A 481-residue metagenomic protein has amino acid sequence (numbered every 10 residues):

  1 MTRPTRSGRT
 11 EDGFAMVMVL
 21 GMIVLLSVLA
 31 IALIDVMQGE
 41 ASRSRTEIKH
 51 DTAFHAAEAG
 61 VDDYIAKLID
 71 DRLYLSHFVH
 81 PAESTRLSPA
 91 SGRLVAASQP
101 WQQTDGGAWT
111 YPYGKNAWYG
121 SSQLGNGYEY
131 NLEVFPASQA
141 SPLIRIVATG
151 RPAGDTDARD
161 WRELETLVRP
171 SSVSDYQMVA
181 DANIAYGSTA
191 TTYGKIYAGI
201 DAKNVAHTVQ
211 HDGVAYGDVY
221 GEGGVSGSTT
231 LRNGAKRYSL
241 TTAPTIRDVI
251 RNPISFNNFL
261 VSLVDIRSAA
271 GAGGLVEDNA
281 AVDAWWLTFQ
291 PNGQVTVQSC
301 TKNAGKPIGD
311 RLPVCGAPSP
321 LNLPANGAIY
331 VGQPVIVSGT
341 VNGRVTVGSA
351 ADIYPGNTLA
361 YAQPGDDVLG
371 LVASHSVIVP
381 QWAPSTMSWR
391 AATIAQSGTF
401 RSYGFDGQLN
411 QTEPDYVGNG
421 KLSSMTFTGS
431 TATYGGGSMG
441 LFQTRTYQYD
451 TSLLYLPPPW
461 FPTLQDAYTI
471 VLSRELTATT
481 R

Functional and structural regions predicted by a protein language model:
T2-Y186, T191-Y193, A478-R481: Beta-strand/loop motifs with alternating small/hydrophobic and polar/acidic residues, enriched in the first structured
Q103-T104, P112, T166-A190, G273-N342: N-terminal domain-start segments of secreted/luminal proteins
E133-A272, N322-P324, A328-Y330, T358 (+2 more regions): Short, ordered "entry" segments at domain starts
Y220-S226, L359-G365, L371, A383-M387 (+1 more regions): Sequence/structural signature of small/polar-enriched beta-strand/turn repeats that build beta-strand-rich repeat
K306-S319, G365-L369, S374, D406-L422: Acidic/polar low-complexity surface segments
P318-I378: Long, well-ordered mid-to-C-terminal structural blocks that present hydrophobic/aromatic surfaces
S376-W389, Q396, R401-G404: Hydrophobic alpha-helical bundle architecture
Y416-R481: Long, low-hydrophobicity, solvent-exposed regions enriched in small/turn-prone and acidic residues
